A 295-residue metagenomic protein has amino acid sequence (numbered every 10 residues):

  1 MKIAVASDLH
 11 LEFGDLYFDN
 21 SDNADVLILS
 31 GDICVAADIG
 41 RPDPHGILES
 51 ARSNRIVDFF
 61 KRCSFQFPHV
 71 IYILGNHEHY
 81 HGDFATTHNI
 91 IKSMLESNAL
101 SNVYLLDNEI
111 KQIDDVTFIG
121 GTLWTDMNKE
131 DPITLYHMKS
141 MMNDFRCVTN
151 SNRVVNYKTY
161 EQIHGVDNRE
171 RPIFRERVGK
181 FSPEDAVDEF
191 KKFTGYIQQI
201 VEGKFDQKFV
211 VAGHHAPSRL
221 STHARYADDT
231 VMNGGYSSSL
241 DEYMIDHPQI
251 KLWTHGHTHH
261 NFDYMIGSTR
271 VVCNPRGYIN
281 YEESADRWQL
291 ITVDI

Functional and structural regions predicted by a protein language model:
M1-A4, I110-G120, Q207-K208, M265-R270: Beta-strand-turn-beta hairpins that frame and shape the catalytic cleft of phosphate-ester-processing enzymes
M1-Y72, E78-T86: N-terminal active-site segment of His-dependent metallophosphoesterases
V5-S7, L27-D32, I71-N76, Y104-N108 (+3 more regions): Active-site neighborhood of phospho(di)ester-bond hydrolases with catalytic His/Asp-centered motifs
H10-L16, C34-D38, H77-T87, I110-Q112 (+4 more regions): Active-site environment of divalent metal-dependent phosphoester hydrolases
F13-D22, D58-S64, L105-D114, I119 (+1 more regions): Short amphipathic alpha-helices and their capping/turn segments at secondary-structure boundaries
H69-C147: A basic- and aromatic-enriched beta-loop-alpha substructure that forms the phosphate/nucleotide- and DNA/RNA-contacting
I119-V210, H215-A227: Active-site-proximal loop/helix segment associated with metal-binding centers of metalloenzymes
H223-R225, M232-K251, H259-I295: Binuclear metal-dependent phosphoesterase catalytic core
